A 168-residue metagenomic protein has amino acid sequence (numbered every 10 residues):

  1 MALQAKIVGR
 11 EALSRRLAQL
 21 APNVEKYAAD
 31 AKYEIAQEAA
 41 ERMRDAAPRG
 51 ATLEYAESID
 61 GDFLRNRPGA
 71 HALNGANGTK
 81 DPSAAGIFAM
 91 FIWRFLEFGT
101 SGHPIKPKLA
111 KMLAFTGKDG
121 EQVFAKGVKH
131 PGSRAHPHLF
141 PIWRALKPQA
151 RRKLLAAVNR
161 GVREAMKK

Functional and structural regions predicted by a protein language model:
M1-W93, F98-K168: Short, Lys/Arg-rich flexible segments
